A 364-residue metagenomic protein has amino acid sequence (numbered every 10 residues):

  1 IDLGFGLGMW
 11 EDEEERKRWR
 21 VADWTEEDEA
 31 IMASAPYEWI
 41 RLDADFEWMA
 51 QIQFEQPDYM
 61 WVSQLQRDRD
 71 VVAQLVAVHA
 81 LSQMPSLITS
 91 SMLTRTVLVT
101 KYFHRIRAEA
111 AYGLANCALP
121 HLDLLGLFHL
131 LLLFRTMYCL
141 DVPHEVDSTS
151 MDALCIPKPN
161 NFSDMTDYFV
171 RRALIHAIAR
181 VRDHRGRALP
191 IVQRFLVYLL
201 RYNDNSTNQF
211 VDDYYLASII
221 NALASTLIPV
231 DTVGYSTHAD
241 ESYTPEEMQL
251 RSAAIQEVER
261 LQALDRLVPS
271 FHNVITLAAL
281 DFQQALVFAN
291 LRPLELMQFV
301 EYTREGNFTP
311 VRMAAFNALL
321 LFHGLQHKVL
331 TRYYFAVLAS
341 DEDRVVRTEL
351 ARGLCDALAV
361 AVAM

Functional and structural regions predicted by a protein language model:
I1-A173, R180-R185, F195-D204, Q209-F210 (+4 more regions): Non-catalytic accessory/interaction domains
D68-D70, K101-R105, N161, M165-T166 (+5 more regions): Short coil/turn segments at helix-helix junctions and helix-capping linkers within large alpha-helical proteins
V76, M92, E109, G113 (+13 more regions): Alpha-solenoid helical repeat scaffolds
S82, A115-N116, A179, I220-I228 (+3 more regions): Structural signature of alpha-helical solenoid repeat scaffolds
L122-L131, F162-T166, H184-V197, S206-D212 (+5 more regions): HEAT/armadillo-like alpha-solenoid scaffolds in large eukaryotic assembly and transport factors
P143-S150, P159-N160, Y214, L223 (+3 more regions): Extended, low-complexity, acidic/polar intrinsically disordered regions that flank or interrupt HEAT/TOG/ARM solenoid
P229-T232, A314, F322-M364: Extended alpha-helical scaffolding segments
D265, F271-L330, Y334, L338: Eukaryotic tandem repeat interaction scaffolds
